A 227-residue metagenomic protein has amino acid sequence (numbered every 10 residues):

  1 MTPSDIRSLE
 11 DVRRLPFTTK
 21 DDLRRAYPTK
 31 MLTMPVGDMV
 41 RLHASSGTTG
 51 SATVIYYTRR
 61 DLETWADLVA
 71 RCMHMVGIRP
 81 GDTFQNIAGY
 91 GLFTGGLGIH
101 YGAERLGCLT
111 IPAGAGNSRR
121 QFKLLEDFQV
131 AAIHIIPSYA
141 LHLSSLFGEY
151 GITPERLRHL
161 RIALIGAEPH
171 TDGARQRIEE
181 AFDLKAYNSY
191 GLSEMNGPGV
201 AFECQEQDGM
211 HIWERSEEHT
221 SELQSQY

Functional and structural regions predicted by a protein language model:
M1-A44, T49-D67, R71-M75: Nucleotide 5′-phosphate-binding alpha/beta core
S45-T48, F84, I133, A163 (+2 more regions): Conserved S/T- and glycine-rich ATP-binding loop of Class I adenylate-forming
R59-C72, T83-H142: AMP-binding/adenylate-forming
I78-D82: Short helix-loop-beta connector
L106-G107, F128, H159, A181-K185 (+1 more regions): Short, structured coil segments at secondary-structure junctions
P154, R158-Q207: Gly/Ser/Thr-rich phosphate-binding loop
D208-I212: Short Gly/Pro-enriched turn/cap motifs at secondary-structure boundaries
E218, E222-Y227: Single conserved hydrophobic/aromatic residue that forms the stacking wall/gate of nucleotide- or nucleobase-binding
